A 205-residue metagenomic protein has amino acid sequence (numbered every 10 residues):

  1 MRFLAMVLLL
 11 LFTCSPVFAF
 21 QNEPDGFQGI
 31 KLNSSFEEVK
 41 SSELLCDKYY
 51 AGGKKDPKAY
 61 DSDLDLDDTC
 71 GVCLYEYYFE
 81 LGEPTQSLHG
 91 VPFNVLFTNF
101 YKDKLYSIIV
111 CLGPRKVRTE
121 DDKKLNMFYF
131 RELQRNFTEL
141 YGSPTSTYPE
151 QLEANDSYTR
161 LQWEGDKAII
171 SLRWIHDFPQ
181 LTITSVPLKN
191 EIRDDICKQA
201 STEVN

Functional and structural regions predicted by a protein language model:
F3-F18: Sec-dependent N-terminal signal peptides
A5-V7, D25, F93, Y158: Short beta-strand-initiation
F20-C73, S107-N205: Non-cytosolic coordination micro-motifs
E23, F79-P84, F93: N-terminal post-signal-peptidase region of extra-cytosolic proteins
Y78-E80, Y101, E164, I175: Short linear interaction motif-like sites in intrinsically disordered regions of transcription factors
T85-K102: Compositionally biased P/S/T/G-rich terminal and signal peptide-adjacent segments that lie outside catalytic cores
